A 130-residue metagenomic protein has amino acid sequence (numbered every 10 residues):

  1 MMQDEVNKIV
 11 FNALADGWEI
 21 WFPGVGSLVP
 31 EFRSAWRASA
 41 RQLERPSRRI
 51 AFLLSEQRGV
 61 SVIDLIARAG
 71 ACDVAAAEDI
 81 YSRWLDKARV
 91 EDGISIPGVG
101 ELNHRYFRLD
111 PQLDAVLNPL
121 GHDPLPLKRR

Functional and structural regions predicted by a protein language model:
M1-R130: Strongly charged
